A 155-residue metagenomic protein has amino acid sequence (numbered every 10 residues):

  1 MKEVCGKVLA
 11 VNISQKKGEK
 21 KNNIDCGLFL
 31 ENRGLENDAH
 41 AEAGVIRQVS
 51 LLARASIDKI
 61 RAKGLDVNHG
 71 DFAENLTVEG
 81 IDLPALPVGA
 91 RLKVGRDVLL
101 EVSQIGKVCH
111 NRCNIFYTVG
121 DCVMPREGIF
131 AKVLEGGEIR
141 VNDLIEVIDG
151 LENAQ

Functional and structural regions predicted by a protein language model:
M1-Q155: Metal-cofactor-dependent catalytic cores
